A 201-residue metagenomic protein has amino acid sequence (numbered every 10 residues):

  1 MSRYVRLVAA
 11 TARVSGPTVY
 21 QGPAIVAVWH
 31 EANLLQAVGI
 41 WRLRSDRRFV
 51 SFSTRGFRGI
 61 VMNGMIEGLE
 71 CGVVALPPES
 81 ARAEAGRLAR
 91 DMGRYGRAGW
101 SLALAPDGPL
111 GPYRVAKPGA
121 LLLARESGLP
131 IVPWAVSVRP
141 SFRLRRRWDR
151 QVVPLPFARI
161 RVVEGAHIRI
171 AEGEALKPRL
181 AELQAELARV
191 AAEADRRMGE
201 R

Functional and structural regions predicted by a protein language model:
M1-G39, D46-R48, Q184-R201: Membrane-anchoring hydrophobic helices of lipid-metabolizing enzymes
A24-A81, S127: Catalytic core of membrane glycerolipid acyltransferases/transacylases, capturing the structured, soluble-facing
F57-I60, R82, P112, V138-R143: Short gly/pro/ser/thr-enriched loop/turn and capping motifs at secondary-structure boundaries
G59-G64, G86-R94: Short, charged beta->alpha transition segments
E67-E70, M92, W148-P154: Short, hinge-like loop/turn segments at secondary-structure boundaries
A89-L123, S127: Catalytic-site beta-strand/loop segments enriched in glycine and acidic/polar residues
V115-E174: A cross-family acyltransferase "interaction/gating" segment
